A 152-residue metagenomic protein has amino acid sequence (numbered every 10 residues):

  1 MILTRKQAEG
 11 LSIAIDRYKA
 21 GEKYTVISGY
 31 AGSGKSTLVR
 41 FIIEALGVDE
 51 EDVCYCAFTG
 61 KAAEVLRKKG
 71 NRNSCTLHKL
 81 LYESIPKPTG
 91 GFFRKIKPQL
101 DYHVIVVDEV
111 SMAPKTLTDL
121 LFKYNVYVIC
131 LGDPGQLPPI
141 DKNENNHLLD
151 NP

Functional and structural regions predicted by a protein language model:
M1-P152: Conserved ATP-binding/catalytic motifs of P-loop helicase motor domains
